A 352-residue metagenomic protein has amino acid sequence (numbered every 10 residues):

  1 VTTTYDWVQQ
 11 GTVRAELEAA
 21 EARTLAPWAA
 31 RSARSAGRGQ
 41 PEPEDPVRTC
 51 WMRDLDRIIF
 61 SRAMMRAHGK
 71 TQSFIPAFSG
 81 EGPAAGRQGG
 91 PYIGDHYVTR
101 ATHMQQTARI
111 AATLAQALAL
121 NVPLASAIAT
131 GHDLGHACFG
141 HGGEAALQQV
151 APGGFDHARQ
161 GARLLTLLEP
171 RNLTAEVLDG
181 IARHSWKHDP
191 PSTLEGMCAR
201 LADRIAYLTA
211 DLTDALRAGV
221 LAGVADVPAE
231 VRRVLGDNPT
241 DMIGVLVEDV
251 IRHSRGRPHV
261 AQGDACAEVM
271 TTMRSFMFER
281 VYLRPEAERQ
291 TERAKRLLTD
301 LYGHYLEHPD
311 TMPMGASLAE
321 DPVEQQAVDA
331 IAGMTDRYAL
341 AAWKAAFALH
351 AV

Functional and structural regions predicted by a protein language model:
V1-A101, R109-L114, L120-V122, G143 (+1 more regions): Histidine-centered, transition-metal-coordinating active-site segments
Q106: Conserved N-terminal alpha-helix of the aminotransferase class I/II PLP-enzyme fold
S126-G131, G135, L201-A202: Short alpha-helix carrying the canonical HExxH Zn2+-binding catalytic motif
G131, Q148-Q149, L318: Conserved short loop/turn motifs at secondary-structure junctions
L134-F139, A206: Short active-site segment of divalent metal-dependent hydrolases/proteases that encodes the spacing between
G140-P152: A glycine- and small-aliphatic-rich helix-loop capping segment at beta-alpha/alpha-beta transitions that lines
